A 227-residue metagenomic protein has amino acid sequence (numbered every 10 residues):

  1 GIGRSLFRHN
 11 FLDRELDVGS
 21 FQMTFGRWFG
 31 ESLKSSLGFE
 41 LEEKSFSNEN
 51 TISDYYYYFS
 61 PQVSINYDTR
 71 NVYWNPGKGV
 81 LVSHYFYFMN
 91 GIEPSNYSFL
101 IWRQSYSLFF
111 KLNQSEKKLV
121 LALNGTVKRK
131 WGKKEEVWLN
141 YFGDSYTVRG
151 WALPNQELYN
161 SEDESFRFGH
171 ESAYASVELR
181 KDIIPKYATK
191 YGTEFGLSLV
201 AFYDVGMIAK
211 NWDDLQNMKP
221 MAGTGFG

Functional and structural regions predicted by a protein language model:
G1-W74, V82, Y146-Y159, S165-F166: Gram-negative/organellar outer-membrane beta-barrel architecture
G3, R8-L16, G38, S47-D54 (+5 more regions): Outer-membrane beta-barrel translocator domains and adjoining extracellular loop/strand segments of Gram-negative
L16-V18, Y58, F99-I101, H170-S172 (+1 more regions): Membrane-spanning beta-strands of outer-membrane beta-barrel proteins
P61-T193, A209: C-terminal outer-membrane beta-barrel translocator/porin domains of Gram-negative envelope proteins and their
D204: Short basic (Lys/Arg) and small-residue
D213-G227: C-terminal beta-signal and terminal closure region of outer-membrane beta-barrel proteins
